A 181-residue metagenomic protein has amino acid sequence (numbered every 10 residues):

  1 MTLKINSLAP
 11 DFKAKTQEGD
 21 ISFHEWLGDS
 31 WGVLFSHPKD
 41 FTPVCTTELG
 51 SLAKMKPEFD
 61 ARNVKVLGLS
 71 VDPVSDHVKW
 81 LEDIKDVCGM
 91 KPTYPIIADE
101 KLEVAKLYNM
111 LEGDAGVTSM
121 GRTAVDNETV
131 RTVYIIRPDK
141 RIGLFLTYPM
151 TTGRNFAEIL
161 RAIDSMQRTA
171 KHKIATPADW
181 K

Functional and structural regions predicted by a protein language model:
M1-K181: Chalcogenol-based redox active-site neighborhoods
